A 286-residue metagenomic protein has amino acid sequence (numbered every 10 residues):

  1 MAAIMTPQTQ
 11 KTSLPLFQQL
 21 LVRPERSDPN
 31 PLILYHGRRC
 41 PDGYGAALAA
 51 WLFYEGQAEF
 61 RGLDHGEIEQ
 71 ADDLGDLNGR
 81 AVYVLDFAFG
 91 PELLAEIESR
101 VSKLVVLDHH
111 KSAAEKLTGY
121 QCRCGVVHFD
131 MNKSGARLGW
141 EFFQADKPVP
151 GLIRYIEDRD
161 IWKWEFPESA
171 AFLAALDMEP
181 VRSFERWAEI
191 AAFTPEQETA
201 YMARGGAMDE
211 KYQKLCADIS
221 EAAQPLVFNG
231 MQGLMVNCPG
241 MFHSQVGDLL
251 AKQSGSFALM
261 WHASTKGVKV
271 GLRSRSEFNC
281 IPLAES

Functional and structural regions predicted by a protein language model:
A2-A174, D218-S286: Replace "Mg2+/Mn2+-dependent" with "divalent metal-dependent
E157-P225: Hydrophobic, aromatic-enriched interface-forming segments
